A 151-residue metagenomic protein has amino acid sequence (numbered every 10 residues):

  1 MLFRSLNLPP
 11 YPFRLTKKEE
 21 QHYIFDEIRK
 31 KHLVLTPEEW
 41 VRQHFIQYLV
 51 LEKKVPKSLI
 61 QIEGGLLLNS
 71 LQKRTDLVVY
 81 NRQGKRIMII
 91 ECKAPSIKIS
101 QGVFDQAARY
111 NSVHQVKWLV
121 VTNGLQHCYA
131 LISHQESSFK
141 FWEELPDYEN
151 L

Functional and structural regions predicted by a protein language model:
F3-W118, L125-L151: A short, conserved, highly charged catalytic patch centered on acidic carboxylates
